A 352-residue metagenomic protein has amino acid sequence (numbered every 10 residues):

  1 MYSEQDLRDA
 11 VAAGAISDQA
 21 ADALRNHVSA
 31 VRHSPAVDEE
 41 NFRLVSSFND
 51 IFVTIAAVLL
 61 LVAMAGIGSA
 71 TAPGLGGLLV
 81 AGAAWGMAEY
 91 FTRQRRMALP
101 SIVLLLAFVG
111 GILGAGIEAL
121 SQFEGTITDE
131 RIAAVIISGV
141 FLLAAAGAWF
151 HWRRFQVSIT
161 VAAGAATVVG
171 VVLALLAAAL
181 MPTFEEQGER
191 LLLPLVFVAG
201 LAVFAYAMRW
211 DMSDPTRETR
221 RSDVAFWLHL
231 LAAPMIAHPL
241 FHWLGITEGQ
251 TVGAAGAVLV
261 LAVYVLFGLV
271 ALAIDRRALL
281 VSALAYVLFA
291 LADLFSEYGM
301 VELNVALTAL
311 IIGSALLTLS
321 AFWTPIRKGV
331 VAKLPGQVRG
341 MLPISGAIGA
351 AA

Functional and structural regions predicted by a protein language model:
M1-A352: Alpha-helical multi-pass membrane segments and their bilayer interfacial helix-loop junctions
